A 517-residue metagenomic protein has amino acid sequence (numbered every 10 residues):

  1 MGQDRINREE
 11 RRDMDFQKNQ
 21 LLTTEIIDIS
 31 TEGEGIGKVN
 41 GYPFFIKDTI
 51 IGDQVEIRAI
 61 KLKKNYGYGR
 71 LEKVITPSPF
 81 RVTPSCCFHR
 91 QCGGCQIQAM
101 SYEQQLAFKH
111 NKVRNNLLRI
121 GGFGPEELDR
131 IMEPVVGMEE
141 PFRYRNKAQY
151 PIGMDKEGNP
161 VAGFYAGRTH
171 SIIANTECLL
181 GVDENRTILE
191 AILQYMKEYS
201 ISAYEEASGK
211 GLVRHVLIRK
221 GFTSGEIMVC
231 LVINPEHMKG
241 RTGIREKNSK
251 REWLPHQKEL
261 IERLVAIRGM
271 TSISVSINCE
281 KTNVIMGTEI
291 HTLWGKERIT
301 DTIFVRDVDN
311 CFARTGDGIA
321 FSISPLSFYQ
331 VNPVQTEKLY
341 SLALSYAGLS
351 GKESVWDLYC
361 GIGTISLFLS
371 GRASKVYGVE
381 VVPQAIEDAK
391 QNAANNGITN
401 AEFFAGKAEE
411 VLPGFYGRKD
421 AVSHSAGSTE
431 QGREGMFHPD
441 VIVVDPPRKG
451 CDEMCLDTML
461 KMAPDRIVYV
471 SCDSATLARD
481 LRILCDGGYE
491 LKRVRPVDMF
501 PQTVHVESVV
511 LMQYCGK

Functional and structural regions predicted by a protein language model:
G2-F88, E410: Terminal RNA-binding accessory module
G2-T23, T31, H237-K517: Rossmann-like S-adenosyl-L-methionine
G35-N40, G163-A166, C230-V232, A389: Short, acidic/hydrophobic/Gly-rich beta-strand patch recurrent on exposed beta strands that often constitutes part
G37, G52, C95, V216 (+2 more regions): Residue-level signal for inorganic ion chemistry
G52, G181, N332: Short, conserved phosphate/pyrophosphate- and ester-handling motifs at nucleotide-, phospho-/glycolipid
E72-T83, R90-E205, T223: Extended interfacial segments that mediate partner engagement and assembly in macromolecular machines
I172-R214, P235-S274: Internal alpha/beta scaffold segment
R219-G221: Structural signature of eukaryotic scaffold interfaces centered on beta-propeller domains
